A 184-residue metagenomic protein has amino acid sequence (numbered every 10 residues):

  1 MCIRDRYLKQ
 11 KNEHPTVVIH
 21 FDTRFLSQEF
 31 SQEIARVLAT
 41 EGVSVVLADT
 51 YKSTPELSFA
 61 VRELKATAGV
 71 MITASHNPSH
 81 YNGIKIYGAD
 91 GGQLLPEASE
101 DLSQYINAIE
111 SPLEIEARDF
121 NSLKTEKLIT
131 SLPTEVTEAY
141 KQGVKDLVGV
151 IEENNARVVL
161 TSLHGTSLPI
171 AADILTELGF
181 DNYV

Functional and structural regions predicted by a protein language model:
M1-D5: Conserved small/polar residues in nucleotide/adenosyl-binding loops
R6, P55, F59, E138-Q142 (+1 more regions): Short, contiguous clusters of charged residues that form electrostatic/catalytic patches at enzyme active sites, used
R6-Y7, V37, Y105-I109: Generic non-transmembrane alpha-helical segments
L8-H14, V150-N155: Short, flexible coil/linker segments at domain boundaries that flank nucleotide/cofactor-interacting
K9, A39, T176: Gly/Ala-rich phosphate-binding loop of Rossmann-like dinucleotide-binding domains, activating on the conserved
K9, R24, R62, N107 (+1 more regions): Residue-level marker of positions within ordered structural domains that often coincide with functionally constrained
N12-D90: Ferredoxin-reductase
N82-V184: Gly/Ser/Thr-enriched, mixed-charge loops and adjacent short helices that form phosphate/oxyanion-binding elements
